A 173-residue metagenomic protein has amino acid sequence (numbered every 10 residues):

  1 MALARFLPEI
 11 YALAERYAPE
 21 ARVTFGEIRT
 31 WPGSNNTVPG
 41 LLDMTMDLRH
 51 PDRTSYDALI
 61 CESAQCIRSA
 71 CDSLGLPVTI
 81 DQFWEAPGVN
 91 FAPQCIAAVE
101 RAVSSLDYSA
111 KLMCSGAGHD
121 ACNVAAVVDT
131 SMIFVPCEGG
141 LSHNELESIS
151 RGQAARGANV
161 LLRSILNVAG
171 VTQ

Functional and structural regions predicted by a protein language model:
M1-T54: Midchain, well-structured core segments that form catalytic/ion-binding scaffolds
A12-F25, A70-D81, S109-C114, G170-Q173: Flexible, glycine/charged-enriched surface loops at secondary-structure junctions
T24-G33, T45-D52, P77-I96, C122: A short beta-alpha structural unit
L59-R68: Short amphipathic alpha-helices in soluble, non-transmembrane regions that often serve as interface/regulatory elements
I60, G88, M113-C114: A carboxyl-terminal module marker
A110-V160: Zn-dependent metallopeptidase/amidohydrolase metal-coordination segment
V160-V171: C-terminal alpha-helix
